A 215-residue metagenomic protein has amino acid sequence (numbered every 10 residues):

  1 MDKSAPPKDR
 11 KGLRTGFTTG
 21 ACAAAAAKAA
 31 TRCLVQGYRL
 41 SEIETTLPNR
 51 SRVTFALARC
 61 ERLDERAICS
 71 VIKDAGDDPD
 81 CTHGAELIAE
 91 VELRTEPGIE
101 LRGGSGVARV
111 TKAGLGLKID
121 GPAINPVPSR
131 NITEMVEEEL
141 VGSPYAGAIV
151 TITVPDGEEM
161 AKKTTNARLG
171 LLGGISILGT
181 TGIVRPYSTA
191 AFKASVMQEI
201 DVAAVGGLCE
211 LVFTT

Functional and structural regions predicted by a protein language model:
M1-L169: Generic N-terminal targeting/processing segments that precede catalytic cores or assembly contacts
P155, M160-K163, A167-T215: Glycine-rich anion/phosphate-binding loop at the beta-strand->alpha-helix junction
